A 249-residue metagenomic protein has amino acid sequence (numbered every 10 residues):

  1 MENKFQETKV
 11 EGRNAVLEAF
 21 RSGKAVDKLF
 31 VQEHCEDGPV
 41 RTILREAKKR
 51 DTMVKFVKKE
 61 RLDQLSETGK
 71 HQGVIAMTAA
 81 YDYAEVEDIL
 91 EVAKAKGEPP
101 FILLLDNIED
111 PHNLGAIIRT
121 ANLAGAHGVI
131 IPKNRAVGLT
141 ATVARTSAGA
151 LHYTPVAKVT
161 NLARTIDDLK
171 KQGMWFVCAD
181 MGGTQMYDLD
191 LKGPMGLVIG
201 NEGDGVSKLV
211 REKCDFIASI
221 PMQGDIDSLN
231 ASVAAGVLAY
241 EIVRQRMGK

Functional and structural regions predicted by a protein language model:
M1-V92: N-terminal positively charged helical leader segments and presequences
L17, L123, R145-A150, K208-K249: Structured adenosyl-cofactor binding patch, chiefly the S-adenosyl-L-methionine
E18-A25, R41, T52-M53, E91-T184: RNA substrate-binding interface of SAM-dependent RNA methyltransferases
E46, H71-I75, R145-A150, P194-L197: Short, hinge-like loop/turn segments at secondary-structure boundaries
K58, A79, D106, P132-K133 (+5 more regions): Short beta->alpha connector loops at strand-helix junctions that form conserved, small/polar/Pro-enriched
H112-A116, V206, A235: Short glycine/serine/threonine-rich phosphate/pyrophosphate-binding segments that cradle anionic phosphate groups
V177-N230: Active-site/ligand-binding-proximal alpha/beta "capping" segment
